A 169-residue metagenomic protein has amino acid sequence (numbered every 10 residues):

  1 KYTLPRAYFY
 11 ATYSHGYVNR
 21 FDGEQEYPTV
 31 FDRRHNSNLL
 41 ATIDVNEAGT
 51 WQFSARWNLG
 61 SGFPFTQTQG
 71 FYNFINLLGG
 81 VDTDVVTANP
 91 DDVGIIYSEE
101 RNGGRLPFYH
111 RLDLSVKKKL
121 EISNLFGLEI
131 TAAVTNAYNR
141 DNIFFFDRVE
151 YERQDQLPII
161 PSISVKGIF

Functional and structural regions predicted by a protein language model:
K1-P64: Gram-negative outer-membrane beta-barrel transporters
Y2, Y8-Y13, Y17, Y27 (+5 more regions): Sequence-level detector for tyrosine residue identity
S14-G23, N89-S98, D141-F146: Flexible, solvent-exposed coil segments and beta strand-coil junctions, predominantly the extracellular/periplasmic
F21-P28, E99-G103, R148-R153: Extracellular loop and loop/strand-boundary signature of outer-membrane beta-barrel proteins
A41, E99, A133-N136: Intrinsic disorder/low-complexity signature
N58-D92, R105-D113, K117-F169: C-terminal beta-signal and adjacent terminal beta-strands/loops of Gram-negative outer-membrane beta-barrel proteins
